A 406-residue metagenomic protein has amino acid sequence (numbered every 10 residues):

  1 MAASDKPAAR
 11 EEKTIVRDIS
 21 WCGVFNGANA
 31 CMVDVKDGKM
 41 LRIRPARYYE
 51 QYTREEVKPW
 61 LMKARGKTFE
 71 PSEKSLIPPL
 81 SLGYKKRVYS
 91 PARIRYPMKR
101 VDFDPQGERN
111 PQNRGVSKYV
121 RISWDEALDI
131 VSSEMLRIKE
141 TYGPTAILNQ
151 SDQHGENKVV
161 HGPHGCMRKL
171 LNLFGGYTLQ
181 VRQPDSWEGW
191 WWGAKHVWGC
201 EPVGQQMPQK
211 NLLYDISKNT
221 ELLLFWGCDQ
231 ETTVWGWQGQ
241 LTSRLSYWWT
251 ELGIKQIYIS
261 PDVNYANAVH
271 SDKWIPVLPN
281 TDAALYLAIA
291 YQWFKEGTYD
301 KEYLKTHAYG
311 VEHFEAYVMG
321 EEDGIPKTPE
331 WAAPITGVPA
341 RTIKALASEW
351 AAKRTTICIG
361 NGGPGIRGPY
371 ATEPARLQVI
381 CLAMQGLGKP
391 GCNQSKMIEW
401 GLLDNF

Functional and structural regions predicted by a protein language model:
M1-T298: N-terminal export/assembly segments and adjacent metallocofactor-ligating motifs of anaerobic energy-metabolism
L41, S90-A92, T298-I325, P329: Scaffold signal of the M16-like zinc-metallopeptidase fold and its non-catalytic homologs
G107, V160-G162, V318-K327, T372-E373: Short acidic alpha-helix initiation/capping motifs at coil-to-helix transition points, especially at protein N-termini
Y142-A146, Y299-L304, I357, K389-K396: Flexible, glycine/charged-enriched surface loops at secondary-structure junctions
Q150-K158, W331-I335, N361-P369, W400-L403: Conserved short loop/turn motifs at secondary-structure junctions
R168, F174, D185, L346 (+1 more regions): A glycine-rich, hydrophobic/aromatic-adjacent loop/helix-cap motif
I216-N219, L223-W226, F314-T336: Conserved thiamine diphosphate
N264-H270, E322-K327, R354-G362: Short acidic (Asp/Glu) and glycine-rich catalytic loops that position anionic groups and cofactors
